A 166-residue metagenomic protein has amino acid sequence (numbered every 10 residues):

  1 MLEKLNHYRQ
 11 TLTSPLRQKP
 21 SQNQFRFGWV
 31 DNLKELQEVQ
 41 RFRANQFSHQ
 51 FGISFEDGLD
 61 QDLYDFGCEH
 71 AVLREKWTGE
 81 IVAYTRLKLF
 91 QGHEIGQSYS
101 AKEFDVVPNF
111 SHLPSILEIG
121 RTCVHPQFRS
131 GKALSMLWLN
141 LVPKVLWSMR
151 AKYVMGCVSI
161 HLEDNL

Functional and structural regions predicted by a protein language model:
M1-P15, S54, G92: Acyl-donor-binding surface of acyltransferase catalytic domains
L2, K19-N23, S159: Polyanionic, low-complexity segments and short acidic motifs
S14-V82: Short amphipathic alpha-helix that is part of the acyltransferase structural core
F25, T85, L117: A broad, low-specificity signal marking well-ordered, structured residues that form hydrophobic/aromatic
L63-F66, K88, F104: Core nucleotidyl-transferase/polymerase catalytic module
G79-L89, G96: Carboxylate/His-rich catalytic cores and anion/metal-binding grooves
F90-L166: Acyl-donor binding region in acyl/amide transferases
